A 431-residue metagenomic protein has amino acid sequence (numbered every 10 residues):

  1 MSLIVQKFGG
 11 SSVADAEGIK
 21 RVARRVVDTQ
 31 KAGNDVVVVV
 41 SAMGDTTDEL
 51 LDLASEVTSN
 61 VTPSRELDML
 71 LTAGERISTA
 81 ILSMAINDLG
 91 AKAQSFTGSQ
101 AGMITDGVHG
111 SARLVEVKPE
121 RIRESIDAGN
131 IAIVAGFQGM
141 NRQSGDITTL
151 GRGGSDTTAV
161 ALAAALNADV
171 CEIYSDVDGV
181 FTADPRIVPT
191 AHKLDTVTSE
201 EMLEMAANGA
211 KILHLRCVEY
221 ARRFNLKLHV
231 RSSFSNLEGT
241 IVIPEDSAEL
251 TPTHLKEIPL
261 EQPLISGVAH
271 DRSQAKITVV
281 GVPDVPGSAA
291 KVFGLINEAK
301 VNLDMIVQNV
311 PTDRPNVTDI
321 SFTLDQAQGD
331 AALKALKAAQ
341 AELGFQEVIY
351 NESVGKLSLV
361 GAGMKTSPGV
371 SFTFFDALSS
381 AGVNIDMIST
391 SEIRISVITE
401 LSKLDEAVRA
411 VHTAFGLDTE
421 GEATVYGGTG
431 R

Functional and structural regions predicted by a protein language model:
M1-V218, T399-E400, T419, Y426-R431: Nucleotide/pyrophosphate-binding catalytic subdomain
N34, A91, L226, V301 (+1 more regions): Short phosphate-binding/catalytic loops that engage adenosine nucleotides
V170-Y174, L228-V230, D304, D386-M387: Short hydrophobic alpha-helical runs that function as membrane-insertion/retention elements
G209-R216, Y220-T240: Conserved glycine-bearing catalytic or ligand-binding loops at nucleotide- and phosphate-handling centers of large
I241-R431: A conserved regulatory-domain signal marking ACT and ACT-like small-molecule sensing domains and adjacent regulatory
